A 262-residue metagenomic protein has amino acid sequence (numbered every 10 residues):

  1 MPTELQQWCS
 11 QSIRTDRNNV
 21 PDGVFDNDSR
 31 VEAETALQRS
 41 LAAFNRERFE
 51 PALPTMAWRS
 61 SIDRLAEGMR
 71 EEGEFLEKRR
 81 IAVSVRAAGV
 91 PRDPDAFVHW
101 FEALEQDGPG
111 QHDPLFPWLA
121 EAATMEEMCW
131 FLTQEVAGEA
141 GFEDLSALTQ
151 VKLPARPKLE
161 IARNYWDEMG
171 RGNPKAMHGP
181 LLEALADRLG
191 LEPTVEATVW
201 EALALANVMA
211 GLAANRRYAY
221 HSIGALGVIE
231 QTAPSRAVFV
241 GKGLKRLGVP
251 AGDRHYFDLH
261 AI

Functional and structural regions predicted by a protein language model:
M1-I262: Non-heme di-metal
